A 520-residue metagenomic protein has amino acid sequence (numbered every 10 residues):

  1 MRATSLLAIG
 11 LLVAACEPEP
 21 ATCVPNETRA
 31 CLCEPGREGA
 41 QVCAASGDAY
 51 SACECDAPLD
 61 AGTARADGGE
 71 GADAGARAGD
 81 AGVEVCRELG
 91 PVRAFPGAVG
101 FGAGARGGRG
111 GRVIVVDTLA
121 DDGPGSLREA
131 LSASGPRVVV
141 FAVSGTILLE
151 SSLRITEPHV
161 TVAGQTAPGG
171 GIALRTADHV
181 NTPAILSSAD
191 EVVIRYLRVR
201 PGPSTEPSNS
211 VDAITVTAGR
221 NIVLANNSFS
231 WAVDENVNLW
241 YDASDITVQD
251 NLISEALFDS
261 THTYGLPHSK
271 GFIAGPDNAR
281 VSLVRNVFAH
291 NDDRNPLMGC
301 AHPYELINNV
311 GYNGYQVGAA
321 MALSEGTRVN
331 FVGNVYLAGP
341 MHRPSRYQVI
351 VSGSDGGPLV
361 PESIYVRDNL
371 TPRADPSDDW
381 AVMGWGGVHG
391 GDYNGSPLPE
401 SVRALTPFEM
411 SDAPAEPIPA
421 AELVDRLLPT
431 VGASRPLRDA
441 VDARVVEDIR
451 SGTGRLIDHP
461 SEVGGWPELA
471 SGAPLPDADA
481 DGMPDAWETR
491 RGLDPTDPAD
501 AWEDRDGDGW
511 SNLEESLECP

Functional and structural regions predicted by a protein language model:
L7-P25, C43-E88: Ser/Thr-rich, Pro/Gly/Ala-heavy low-complexity intrinsically disordered linkers and tails of secreted extracellular
N26-C31, D56-L59, V83-E84, P460-P520: Extracellular calcium-associated, cysteine-rich motifs in secreted modular proteins
R93-V139, D500: Acidic Gly/Asp/Thr-rich repetitive segments characteristic of extracellular carbohydrate-active and adhesion proteins
R112-D121, L131-L149, E157-A167, N512: Glycine-rich repeat segments that build the extracellular carbohydrate-interaction surface of secreted and virion
R128-G135, I147-T161, I172-R195, P201-R220: Extracellular beta-strand-rich solenoid/capping regions of secreted or surface-exposed proteins that bind or remodel
H159, G164, D190-P201, R220-V233 (+5 more regions): Right-handed parallel beta-helix
T176-I185, E206-T215, W231-W240, T261-G275 (+3 more regions): Extracellular beta-strand/beta-solenoid scaffold signature
M298-S461: Extracellular beta-rich repeat passengers
